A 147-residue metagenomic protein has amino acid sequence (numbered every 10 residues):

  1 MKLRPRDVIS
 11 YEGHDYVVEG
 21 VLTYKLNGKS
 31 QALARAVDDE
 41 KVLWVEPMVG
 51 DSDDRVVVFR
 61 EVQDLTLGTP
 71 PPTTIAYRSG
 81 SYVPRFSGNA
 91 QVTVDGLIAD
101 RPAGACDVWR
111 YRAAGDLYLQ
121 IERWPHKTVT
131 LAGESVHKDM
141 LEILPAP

Functional and structural regions predicted by a protein language model:
M1-P147: Mixed-charge, low-complexity intrinsically disordered regions
